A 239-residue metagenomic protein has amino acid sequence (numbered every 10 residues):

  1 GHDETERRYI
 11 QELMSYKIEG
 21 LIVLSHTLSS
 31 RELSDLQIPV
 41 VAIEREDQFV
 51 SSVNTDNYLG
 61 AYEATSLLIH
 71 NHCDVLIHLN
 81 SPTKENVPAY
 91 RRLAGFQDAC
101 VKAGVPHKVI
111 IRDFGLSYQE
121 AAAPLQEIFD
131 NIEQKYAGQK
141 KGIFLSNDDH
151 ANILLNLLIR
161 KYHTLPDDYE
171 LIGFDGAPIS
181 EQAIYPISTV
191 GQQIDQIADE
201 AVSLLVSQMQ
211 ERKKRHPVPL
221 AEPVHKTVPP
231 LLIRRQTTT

Functional and structural regions predicted by a protein language model:
G1-E63: Alpha-helical recognition/docking segments in bacterial nutrient-uptake and carbohydrate-utilization systems
G1-T5, V53-E63, L79-D130, L145-N152 (+3 more regions): Hinge/beta->alpha junction and helix N-cap segments in small-molecule ligand-binding domains
I10-L24, V75-N80, K135-N147, E170-I172: Periplasmic-binding protein-like
I22, V41, V53, I77 (+3 more regions): Hydrophobic/aromatic beta-strand patches that form the interior of the parallel beta-sheet core in alpha/beta enzyme
T65-L76: Glycine-rich phosphate/diphosphate-binding loops that line cofactor/substrate pockets in enzymes
N131-G142, D149-T239: Flexible loop/turn connectors
